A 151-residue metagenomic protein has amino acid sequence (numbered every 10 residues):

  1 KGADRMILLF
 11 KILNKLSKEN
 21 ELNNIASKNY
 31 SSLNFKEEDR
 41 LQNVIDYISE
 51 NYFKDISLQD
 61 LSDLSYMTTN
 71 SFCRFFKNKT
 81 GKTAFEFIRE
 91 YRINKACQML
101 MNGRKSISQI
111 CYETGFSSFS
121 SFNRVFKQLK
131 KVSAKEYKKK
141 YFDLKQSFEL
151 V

Functional and structural regions predicted by a protein language model:
G2-D46, E50, K54, Q59-D60 (+3 more regions): Short, Lys/Arg-enriched, Trp-marked, Pro/Gly-tolerant hinge/linker segments that flank
D46, D55-S62, M67, N78-F119 (+2 more regions): Terminal helix-turn-helix DNA-binding modules in bacterial transcription factors
A84, S133-A134: Proline-centered helix-kink/hinge sites
